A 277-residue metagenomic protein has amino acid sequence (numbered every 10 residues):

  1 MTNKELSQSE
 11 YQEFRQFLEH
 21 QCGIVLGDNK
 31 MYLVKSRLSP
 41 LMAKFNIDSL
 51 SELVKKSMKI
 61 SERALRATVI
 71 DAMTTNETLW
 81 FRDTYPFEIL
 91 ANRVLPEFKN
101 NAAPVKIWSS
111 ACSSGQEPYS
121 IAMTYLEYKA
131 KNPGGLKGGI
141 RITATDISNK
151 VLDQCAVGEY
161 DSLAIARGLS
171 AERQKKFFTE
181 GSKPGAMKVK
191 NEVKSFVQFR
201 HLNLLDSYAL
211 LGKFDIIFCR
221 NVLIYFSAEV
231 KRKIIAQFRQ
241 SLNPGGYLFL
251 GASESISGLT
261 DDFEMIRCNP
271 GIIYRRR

Functional and structural regions predicted by a protein language model:
M1-W108: Conserved AdoMet
A91, L95, A122-L126, R239: A structural alpha-helix within SAM-dependent methyltransferase catalytic domains
A102-G115, Y119, R141-T143: Conserved class I S-adenosyl-L-methionine
S114-P133: Conserved SAM-binding loop of SAM-dependent methyltransferases across substrates and taxa, primarily the Class I
K131-F218, V222-F226, V230, S255-S257 (+1 more regions): Extended basic-aromatic, gly/pro-enriched interface segments that bind polyanionic ligands
R232-P244: A short glycine-rich, Lys/Arg-flanked "PGG" loop and its adjoining helix->strand segment in the class I
G245-A252: Conserved beta-strand signature within the Rossmann-like core of class I S-adenosyl-L-methionine
L259-R277: Core SAM-dependent methyltransferase catalytic element
